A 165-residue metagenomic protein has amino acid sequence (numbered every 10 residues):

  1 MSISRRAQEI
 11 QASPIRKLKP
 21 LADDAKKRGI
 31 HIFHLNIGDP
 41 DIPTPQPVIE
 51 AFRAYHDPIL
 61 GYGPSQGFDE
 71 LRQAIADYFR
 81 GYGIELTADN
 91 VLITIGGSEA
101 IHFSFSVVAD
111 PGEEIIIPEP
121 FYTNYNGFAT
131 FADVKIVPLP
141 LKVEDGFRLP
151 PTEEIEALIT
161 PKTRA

Functional and structural regions predicted by a protein language model:
M1-R5: Extreme N-terminal starter segment of soluble prokaryotic enzymes
R6-G96, F103, E154: N-terminal small-domain helix-loop-helix segment of the aminotransferase-like
I59-A165: Conserved core of the PLP fold type I
